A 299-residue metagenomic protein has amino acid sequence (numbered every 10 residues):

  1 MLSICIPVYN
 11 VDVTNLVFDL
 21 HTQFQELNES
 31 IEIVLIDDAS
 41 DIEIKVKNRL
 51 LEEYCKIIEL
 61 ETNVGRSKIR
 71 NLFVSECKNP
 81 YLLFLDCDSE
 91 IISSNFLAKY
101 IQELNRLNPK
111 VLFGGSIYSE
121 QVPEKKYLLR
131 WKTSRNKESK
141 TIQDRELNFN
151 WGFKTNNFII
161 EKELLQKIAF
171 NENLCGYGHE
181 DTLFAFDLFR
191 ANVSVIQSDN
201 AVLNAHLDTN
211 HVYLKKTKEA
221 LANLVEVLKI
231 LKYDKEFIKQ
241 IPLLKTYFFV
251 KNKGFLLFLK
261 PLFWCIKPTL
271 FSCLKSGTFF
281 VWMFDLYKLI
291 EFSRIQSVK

Functional and structural regions predicted by a protein language model:
N10-Q25: Short, well-formed alpha-helical segments that are part of the catalytic scaffolds of diverse glycosyltransferases
L35-V46, S89-E90: A conserved acidic beta->alpha catalytic loop
L60-C77: Glycine-rich, basic loop-to-helix element that forms the pyrophosphate-binding segment of sugar-nucleotide handling
L82: Short aromatic/hydrophobic "clamp" motif used to bind/position activated sugar donors
S94-Y127: Conserved donor NDP-sugar-binding/catalytic core segment of glycosyltransferases
W131-N150: Short, flexible, basic/aromatic active-site loop/helix in glycosyltransferases
G176-F184: Acidic donor-binding loop at a coil-to-helix junction in glycosyltransferase catalytic cores that engages
E219-A222, I238-K299: Non-catalytic, C-terminal membrane-associated alpha-helical segments of glycosyltransferases
